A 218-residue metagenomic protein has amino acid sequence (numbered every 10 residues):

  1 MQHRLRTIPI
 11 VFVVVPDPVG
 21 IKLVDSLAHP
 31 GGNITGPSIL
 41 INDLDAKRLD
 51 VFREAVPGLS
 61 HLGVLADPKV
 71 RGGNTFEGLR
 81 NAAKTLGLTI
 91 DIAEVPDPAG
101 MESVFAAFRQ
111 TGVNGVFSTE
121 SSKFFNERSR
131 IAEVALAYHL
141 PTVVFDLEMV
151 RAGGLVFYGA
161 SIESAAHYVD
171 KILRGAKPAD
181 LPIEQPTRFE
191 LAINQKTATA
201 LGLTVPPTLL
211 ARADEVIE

Functional and structural regions predicted by a protein language model:
M1-E218: Short hydrophobic alpha-helices and adjacent helix-cap/hinge residues
